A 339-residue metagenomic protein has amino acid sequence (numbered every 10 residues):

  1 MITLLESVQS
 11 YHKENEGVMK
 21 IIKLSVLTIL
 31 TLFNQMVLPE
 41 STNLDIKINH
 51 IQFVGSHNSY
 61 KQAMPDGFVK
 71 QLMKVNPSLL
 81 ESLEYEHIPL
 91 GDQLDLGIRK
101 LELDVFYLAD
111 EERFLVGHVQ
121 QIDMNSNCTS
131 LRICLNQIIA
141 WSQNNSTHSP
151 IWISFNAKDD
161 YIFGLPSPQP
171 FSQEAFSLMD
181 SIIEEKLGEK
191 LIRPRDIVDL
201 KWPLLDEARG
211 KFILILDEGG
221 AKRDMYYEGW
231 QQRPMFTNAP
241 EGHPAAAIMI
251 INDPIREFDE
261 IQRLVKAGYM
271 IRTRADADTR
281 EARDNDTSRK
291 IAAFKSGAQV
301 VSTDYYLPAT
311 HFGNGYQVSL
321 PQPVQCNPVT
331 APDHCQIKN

Functional and structural regions predicted by a protein language model:
L4-L5, S25, D95: Residue-level detector of alpha-helix boundary/anchor positions
L4-V18: Short, Lys/Arg-enriched N-terminal segments with co-localized hydrophobic residues within the first ~10-30 amino acids
Q9-H12, L27, D104: Serine/proline-rich low-complexity intrinsically disordered segments, especially terminal tails, linkers
K20-L27: Sec-dependent signal peptide recognition, specifically the positively charged N-region followed immediately by
L38-N339: Catalytic cores of phosphodiester-bond hydrolases, prominently lipid phosphodiesterases
